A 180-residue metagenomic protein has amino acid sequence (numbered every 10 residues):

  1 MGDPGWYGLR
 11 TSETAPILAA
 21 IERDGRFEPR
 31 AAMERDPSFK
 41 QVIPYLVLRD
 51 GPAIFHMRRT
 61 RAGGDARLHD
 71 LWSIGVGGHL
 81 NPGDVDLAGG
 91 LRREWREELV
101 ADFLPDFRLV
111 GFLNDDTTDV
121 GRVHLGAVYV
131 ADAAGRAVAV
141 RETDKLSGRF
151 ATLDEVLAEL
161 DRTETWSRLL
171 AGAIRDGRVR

Functional and structural regions predicted by a protein language model:
M1-A139, L153-R180: N-terminal leader/linker segments that precede catalytic domains of diphosphate-processing enzymes
R141-D144: Short amphipathic alpha-helices in soluble, non-transmembrane regions that often serve as interface/regulatory elements
S147: Acidic/histidine-enriched ion/cofactor-binding microenvironments in catalytic or ligand-binding pockets
F150: Short aromatic/basic micro-patch
